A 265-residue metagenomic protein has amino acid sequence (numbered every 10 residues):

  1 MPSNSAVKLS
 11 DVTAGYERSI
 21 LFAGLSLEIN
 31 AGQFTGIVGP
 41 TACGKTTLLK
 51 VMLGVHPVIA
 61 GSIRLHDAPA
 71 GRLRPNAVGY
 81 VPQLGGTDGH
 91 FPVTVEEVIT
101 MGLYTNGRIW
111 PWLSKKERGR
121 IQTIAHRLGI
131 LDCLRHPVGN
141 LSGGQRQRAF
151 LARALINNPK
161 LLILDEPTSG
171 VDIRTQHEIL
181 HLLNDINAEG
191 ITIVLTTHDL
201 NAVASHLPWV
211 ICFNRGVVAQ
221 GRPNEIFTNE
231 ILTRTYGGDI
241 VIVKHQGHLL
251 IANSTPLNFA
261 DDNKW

Functional and structural regions predicted by a protein language model:
L53: Helix-to-loop junction immediately C-terminal to a conserved catalytic motif
G61-R74, V78: Conserved ABC transporter NBD signature motif
T100, S114-C133: Conserved ABC ATPase "signature" region
P137-L141, Q145: Conserved ABC ATPase signature
N158: Conserved catalytic motifs of ABC-family nucleotide-binding domains
L162-E166: Catalytic Walker B motif of ABC-type/P-loop ATPase nucleotide-binding domains
T228-N229, T235-W265: ABC ATPase nucleotide-binding domains
